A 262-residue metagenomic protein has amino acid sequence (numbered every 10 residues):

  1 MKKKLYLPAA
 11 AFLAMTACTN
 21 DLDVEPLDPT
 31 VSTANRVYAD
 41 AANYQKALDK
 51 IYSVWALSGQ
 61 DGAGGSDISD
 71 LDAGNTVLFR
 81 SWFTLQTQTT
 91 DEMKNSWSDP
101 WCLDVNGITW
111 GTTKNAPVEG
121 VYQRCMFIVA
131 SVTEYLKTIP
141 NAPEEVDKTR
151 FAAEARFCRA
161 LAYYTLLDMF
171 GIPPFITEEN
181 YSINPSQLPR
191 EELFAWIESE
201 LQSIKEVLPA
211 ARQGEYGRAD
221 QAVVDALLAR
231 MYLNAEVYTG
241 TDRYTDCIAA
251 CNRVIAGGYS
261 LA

Functional and structural regions predicted by a protein language model:
M1-L27: Bacterial Sec-dependent N-terminal signal peptides
T19-E154, C158-M169, P174-E192, L261-A262: Short acidic-aromatic linear motifs embedded in glycine-rich loops, typified by GG[WY][YF]DAGD(H) and related
S53-L57, E134-N141, D168, Q202-A210 (+2 more regions): Sec-exported extracytoplasmic/periplasmic mature domains
D61-T87, L208-A226, E236-A262: Short, surface-exposed recognition loops and adjoining beta-strand edges that mediate ligand/DNA contacts, enriched
E144-F151, C158, L193, Q213 (+3 more regions): Structural signature of alpha-solenoid helical repeat junctions
E191-E206: Short, charged, amphipathic alpha-helices and their helix-cap/turn boundaries
A229-M231: Amphipathic alpha-helical repeat scaffolds of TPR domains
